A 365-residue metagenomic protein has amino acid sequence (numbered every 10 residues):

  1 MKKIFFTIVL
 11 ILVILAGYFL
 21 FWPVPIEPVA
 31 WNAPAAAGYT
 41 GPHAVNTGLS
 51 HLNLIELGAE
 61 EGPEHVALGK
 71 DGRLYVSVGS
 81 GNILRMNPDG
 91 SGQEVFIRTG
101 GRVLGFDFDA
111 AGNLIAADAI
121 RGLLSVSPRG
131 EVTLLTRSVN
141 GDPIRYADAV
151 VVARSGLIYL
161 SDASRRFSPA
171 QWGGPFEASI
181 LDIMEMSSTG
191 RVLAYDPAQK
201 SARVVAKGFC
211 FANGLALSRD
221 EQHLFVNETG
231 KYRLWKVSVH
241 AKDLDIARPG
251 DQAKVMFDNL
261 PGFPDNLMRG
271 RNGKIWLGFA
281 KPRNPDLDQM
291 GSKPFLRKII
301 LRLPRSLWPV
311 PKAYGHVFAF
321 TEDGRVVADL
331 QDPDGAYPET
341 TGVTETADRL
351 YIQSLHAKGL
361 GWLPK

Functional and structural regions predicted by a protein language model:
K2-K365: Sequence-structural signature of mature extracellular/luminal beta-sheet repeat domains, prominently beta-propellers
